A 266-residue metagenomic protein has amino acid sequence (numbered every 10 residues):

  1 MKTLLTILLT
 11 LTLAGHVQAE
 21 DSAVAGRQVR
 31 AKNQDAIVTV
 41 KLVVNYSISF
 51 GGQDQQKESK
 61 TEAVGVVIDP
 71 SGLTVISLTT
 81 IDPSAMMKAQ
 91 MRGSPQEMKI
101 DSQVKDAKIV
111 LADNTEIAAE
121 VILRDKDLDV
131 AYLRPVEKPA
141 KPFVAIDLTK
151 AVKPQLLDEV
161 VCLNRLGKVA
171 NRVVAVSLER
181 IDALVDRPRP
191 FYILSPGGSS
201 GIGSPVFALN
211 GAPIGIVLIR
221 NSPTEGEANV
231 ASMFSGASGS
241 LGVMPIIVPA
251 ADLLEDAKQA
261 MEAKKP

Functional and structural regions predicted by a protein language model:
E20-D21, A25, F143-Y192, G197-G201 (+1 more regions): Flexible, gly/ser-rich surface segments that form the specificity/activation loops bordering the active-site cleft
D21-R27, S47-T79, E116-A118, G203-P205: A conserved glycine-rich beta-strand in the N-terminal activation segment of trypsin-fold
D21-R30, M86-K108, A118, L166-V169 (+1 more regions): C-terminal cap/linker of serine protease catalytic domains
K32, K57, G93-P139: Conserved catalytic-core segment of clan PA serine endopeptidases
K32-F50, V160-C162: A short, Trp-centered hydrophobic/proline-enriched beta-strand micro-motif
V38-V40, G65, G72, I76 (+8 more regions): Terminal peptide-recognition signature
E62, D69, I76-S84, N164 (+1 more regions): Short beta->alpha transition motifs characteristic of CBS
V66-V67, G197-I219: Catalytic nucleophile loop of clan PA
